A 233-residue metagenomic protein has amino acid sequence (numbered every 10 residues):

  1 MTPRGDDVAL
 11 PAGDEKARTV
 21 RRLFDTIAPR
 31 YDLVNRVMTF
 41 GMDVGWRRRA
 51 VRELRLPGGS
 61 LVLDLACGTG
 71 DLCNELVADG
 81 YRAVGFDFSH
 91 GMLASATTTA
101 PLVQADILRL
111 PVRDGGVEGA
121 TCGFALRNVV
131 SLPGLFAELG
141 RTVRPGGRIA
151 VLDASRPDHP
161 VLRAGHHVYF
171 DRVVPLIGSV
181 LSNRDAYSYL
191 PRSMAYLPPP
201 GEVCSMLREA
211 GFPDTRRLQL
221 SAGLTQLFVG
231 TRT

Functional and structural regions predicted by a protein language model:
M1-R22: N-terminal auxiliary segments of SAM/dcSAM-dependent transferases
R30-L33, T39-G58: Conserved alpha-helix/loop element of class I SAM-dependent methyltransferases that forms part of the SAM/SAH-binding
Y31, A120-T121: Hydrophobic beta-strand segment of the Class I
L61-L110: Class I SAM-dependent methyltransferase SAM/SAH-binding core
L108-A120: A short acidic, Gly/Pro-enriched loop at the edge of an enzyme's catalytic core that lines a small-molecule cofactor
P133-R148: A short glycine-rich, Lys/Arg-flanked "PGG" loop and its adjoining helix->strand segment in the class I
L152-M206, R216: C-terminal alpha-helical "lid/dimerization" subdomain adjacent to the S-adenosyl-L-methionine
P213, Q219-T233: Core SAM-dependent methyltransferase catalytic element
